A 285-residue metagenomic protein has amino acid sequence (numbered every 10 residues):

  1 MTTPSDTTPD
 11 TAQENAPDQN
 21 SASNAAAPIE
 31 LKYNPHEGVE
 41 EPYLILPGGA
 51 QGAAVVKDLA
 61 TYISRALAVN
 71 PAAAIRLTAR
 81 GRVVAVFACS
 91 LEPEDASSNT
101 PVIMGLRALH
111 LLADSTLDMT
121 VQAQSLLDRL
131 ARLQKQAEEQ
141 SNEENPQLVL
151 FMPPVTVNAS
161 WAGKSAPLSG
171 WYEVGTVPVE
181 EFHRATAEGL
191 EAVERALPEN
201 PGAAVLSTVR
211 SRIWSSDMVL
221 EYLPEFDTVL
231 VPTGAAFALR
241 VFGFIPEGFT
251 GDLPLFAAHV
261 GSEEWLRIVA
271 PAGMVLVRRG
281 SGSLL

Functional and structural regions predicted by a protein language model:
M1-N20: N-terminal acidic, proline/glycine-rich, low-complexity intrinsically disordered segments
T2-D6, S23-P101: N-terminal ordered "arm"
S5, Q13, N142, V149-L150: Generic N-terminal simple sequence motifs
S23, Q136, E143-L285: Long, compositionally biased intrinsically disordered terminal regions
K32-P35, V39-E41, R132-E144, L148: Intrinsically disordered, low-complexity linkers and terminal tails enriched in Pro/Gly and often acidic or mixed-charge
S64, A68, D128-E139, R195-P198: Generic surface-pattern signal
F87-A88, A96-L109, V275-S283: Short amphipathic beta-strand/extended segments with alternating polar/hydrophobic composition
E94-E138: A broadly used, surface-exposed interaction patch
